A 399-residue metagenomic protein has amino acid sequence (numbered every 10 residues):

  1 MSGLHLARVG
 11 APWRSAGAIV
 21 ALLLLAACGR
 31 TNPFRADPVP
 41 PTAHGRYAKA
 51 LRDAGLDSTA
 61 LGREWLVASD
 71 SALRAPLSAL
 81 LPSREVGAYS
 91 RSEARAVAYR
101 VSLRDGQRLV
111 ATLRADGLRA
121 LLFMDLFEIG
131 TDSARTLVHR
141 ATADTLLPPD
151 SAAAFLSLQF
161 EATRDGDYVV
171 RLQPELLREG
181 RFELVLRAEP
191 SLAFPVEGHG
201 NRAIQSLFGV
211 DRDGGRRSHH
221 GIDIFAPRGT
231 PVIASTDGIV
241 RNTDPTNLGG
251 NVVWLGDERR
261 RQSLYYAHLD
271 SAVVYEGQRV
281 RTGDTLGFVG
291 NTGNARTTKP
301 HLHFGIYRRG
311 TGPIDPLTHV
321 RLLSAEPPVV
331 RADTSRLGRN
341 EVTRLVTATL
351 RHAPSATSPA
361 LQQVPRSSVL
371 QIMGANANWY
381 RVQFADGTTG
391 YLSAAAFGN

Functional and structural regions predicted by a protein language model:
L25-A27: C-terminal motif of bacterial Sec signal peptides marking the signal peptidase cleavage site
G29-P33, P41, G45, Y89-T145 (+3 more regions): Acidic, Ser/Thr/Pro-rich low-complexity intrinsically disordered segments
G29-R100, R104, R187-D213, S218 (+2 more regions): Non-catalytic extracellular/lumenal accessory regions of secreted precursors
G106, S235-V240, T285-L286, S358-N376: Conserved beta-strand/loop element in small beta-rich adapter and peptidoglycan-binding domains
T163-N251, T282, N291, I314-A353 (+1 more regions): Surface-exposed, glycine-biased beta-strand/turn segments
D167-R171, Q362-A394: SH3/SH3-like beta-barrel superfamily modules
S235-V273: Zn2+-dependent peptidoglycan hydrolase active-site motif and core
Q262-H268, D386-F397: A short macromolecule-binding patch
